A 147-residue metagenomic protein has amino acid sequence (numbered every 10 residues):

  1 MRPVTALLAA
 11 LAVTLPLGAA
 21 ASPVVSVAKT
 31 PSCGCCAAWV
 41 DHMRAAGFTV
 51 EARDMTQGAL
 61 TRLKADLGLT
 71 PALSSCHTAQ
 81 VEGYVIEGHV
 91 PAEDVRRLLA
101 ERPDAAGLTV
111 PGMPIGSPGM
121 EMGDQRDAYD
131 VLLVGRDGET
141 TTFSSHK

Functional and structural regions predicted by a protein language model:
M1-T5: Positively charged n-region of N-terminal signal peptides that target proteins for export
A6-P16: Bacterial N-terminal signal peptides
A21-A46: Local sequence-structure signature of Cys/Sec-based thiol-disulfide redox active-site neighborhoods
S26-T30, T49, V81-I86: Second-shell loop/turn segments in exported
A28-T30, R53-M55, H89, P111-M113: Active-site-proximal beta-strand/loop segments in catalytic clefts of secreted hydrolases
S32, W39, T56-A59, P91-V95: Stable alpha-helical elements in mature extracytoplasmic
V40-L60: Conserved helix-turn-beta segment immediately C-terminal to the redox Cys motif in thioredoxin-like folds
A65-D66, A72-K147: Thiol/selenol-based redox catalytic cores and closely related redox-interacting motifs
